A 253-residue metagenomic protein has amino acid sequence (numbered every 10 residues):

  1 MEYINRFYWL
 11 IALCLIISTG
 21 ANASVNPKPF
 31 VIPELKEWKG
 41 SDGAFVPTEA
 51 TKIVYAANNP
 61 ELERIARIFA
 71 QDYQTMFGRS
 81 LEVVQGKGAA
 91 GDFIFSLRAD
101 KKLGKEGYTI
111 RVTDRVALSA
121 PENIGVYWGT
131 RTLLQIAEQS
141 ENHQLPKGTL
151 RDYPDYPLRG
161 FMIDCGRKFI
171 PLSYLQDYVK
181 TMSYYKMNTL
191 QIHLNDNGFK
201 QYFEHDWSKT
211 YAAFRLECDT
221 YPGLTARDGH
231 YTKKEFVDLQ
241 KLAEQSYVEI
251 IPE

Functional and structural regions predicted by a protein language model:
M1-W9: Bacterial N-terminal signal peptides that target proteins for export
R6, G78, N195-N197: Short amphipathic alpha-helical "recognition" segments used for binding
Y8-I11, I170: A ubiquitous, low-specificity "background" feature that marks scattered single residues across proteins without
L10-L13, A21-P154: Acidic, contiguous N-terminal accessory segments
K102-E253: Feature activates predominantly on carbohydrate-active enzymes
